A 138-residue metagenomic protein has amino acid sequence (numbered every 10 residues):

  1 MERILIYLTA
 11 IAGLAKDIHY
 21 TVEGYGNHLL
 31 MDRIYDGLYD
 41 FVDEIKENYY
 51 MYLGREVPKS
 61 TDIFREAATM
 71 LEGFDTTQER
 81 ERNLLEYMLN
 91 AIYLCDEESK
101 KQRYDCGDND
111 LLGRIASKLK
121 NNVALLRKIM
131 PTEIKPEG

Functional and structural regions predicted by a protein language model:
M1-I11, T77-L84: Disorder-to-helix initiation segments
A10-R33, L94-D108: Helix-loop segments that flank and shape redox-cofactor active sites
A12-H19, V42, K46-Y49, L89-S99 (+1 more regions): A structural signal for well-ordered alpha-helices, especially hydrophobic packing surfaces of coiled-coils
L29-T61: Conserved alpha-helical segments that form or flank metal/cofactor-binding pockets of metalloenzymes
R65-K120: Acidic/histidine-rich alpha-helical segments that form the ligand environment of transition-metal centers
E133-G138: Short acidic DE-rich linear segments
